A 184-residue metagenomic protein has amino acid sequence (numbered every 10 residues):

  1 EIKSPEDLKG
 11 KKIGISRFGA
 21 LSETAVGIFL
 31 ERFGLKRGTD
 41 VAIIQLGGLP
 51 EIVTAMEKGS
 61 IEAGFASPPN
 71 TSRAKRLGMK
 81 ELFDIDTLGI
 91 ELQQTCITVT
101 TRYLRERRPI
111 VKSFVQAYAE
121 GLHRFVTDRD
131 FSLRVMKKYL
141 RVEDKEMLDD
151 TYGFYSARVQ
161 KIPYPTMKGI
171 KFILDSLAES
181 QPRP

Functional and structural regions predicted by a protein language model:
E1, T24-A25, A42-I43, Q93 (+2 more regions): Short hydrophobic/aromatic-rich motifs at helix boundaries and adjacent loops
E1-D7, L35-R37, R102-V111, P184: Short helix-loop capping/hinge motifs at secondary-structure junctions, enriched in acidic/polar residues
I2-R76, D130, M167, K171-F172: Bilobed "Venus flytrap"/periplasmic-binding protein-like clamshell domains and structurally analogous long
K3, E31, K36, K80 (+2 more regions): Short coil/loop linkers at secondary-structure junctions
I13, L82-D84, A157-I162: A ubiquitous short alpha-helical element
P50-L140: Pocket-lining segment of extracytoplasmic ligand-binding domains
R105-P184: Secondary-structure end/capping motifs
